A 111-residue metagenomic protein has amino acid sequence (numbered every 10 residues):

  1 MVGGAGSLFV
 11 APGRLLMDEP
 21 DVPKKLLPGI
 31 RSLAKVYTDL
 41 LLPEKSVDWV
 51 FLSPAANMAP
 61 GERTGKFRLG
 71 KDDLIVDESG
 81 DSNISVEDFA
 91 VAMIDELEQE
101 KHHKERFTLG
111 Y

Functional and structural regions predicted by a protein language model:
M1-G3: Short beta-strand elements of ligand-binding domains
A5-Y111: Oxidoreductase cofactor-interface core, primarily capturing Rossmann-like NAD(P)-dependent enzymes
